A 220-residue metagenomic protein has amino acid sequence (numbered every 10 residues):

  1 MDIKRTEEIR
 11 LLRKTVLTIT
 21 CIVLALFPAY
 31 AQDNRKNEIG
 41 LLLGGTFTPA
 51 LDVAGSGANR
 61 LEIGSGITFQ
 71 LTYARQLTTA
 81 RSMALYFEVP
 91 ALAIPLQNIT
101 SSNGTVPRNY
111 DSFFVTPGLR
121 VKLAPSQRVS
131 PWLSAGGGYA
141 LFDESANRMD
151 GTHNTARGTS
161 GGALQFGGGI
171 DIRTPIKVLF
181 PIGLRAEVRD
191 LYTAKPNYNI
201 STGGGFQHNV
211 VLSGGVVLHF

Functional and structural regions predicted by a protein language model:
M1-R35: Cleavable N-terminal export/targeting peptides
Y30-L77, S213-H219: Short glycine/proline- and aromatic-enriched beta-strand/turn motifs that initiate or cap beta-hairpins
D33, L61-T68, N109-S112, G158-A163 (+1 more regions): Short sequence motifs at beta-strands and strand-loop junctions characteristic of Gram-negative outer-membrane
N34, I172-F220: Predominantly the C-terminal beta-signal and adjacent terminal strand-loop region of outer-membrane beta-barrel
I39-F47, F87-A93, L133-Y139, I170 (+1 more regions): Transmembrane beta-barrel strands of outer-membrane/channel proteins
T48-A54, L96-S101, F142-A146, T193-N199: Outer-membrane beta-barrel proteins
A54-L61, T100-R108, M149-R157, N197-G204: Extracellular loop and loop/strand-boundary signature of outer-membrane beta-barrel proteins
I67-D150, G161, I172-V178, L218: Gram-negative (and chloroplast) outer-membrane scaffold detector with strong preference for beta-barrel transmembrane
